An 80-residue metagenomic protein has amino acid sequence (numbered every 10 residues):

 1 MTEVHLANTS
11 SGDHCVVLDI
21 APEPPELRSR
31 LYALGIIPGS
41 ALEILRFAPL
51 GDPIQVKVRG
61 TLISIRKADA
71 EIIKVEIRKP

Functional and structural regions predicted by a protein language model:
L6, L31-G35: Short, surface-exposed secondary-structure edge patches
T9-P22: Short, basic/aromatic beta-hairpin or loop at an interaction surface
G12, L50, I54-P80: C-terminal structural segments of small proteins and small subunits
E26-R30: Short alpha-helix capping/helix-loop boundary micro-motifs
I37-I44: Conserved beta-strand/loop element in small beta-rich adapter and peptidoglycan-binding domains
